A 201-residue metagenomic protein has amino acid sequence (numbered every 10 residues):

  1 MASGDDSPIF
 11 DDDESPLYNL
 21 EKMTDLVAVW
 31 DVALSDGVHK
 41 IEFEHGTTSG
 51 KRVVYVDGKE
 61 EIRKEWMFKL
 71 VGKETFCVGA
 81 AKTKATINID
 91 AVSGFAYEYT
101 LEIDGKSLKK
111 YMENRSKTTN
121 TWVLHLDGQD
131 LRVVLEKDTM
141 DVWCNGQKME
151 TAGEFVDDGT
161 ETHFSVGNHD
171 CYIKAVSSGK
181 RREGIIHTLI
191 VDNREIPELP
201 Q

Functional and structural regions predicted by a protein language model:
A2-I186, I190-Q201: N-terminal targeting and processing segments
